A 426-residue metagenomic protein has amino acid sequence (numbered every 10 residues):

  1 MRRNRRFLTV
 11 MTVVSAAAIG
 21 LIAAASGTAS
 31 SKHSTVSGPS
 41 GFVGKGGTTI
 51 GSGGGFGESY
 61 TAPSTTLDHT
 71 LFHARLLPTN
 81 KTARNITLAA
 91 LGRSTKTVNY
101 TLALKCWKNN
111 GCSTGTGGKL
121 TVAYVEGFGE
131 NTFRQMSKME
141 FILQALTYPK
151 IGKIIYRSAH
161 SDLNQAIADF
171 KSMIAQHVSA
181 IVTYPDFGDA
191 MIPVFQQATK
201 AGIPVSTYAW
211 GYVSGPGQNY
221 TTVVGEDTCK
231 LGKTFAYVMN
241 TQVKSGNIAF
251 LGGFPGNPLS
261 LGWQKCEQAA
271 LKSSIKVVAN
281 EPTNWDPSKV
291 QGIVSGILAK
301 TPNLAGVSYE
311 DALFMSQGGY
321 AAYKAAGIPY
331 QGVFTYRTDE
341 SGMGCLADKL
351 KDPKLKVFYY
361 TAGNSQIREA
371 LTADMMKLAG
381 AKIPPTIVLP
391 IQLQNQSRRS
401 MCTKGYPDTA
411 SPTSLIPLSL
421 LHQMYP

Functional and structural regions predicted by a protein language model:
L21-S40: C-terminal region of N-terminal signal peptides and the immediate post-cleavage residues of exported proteins
V36-L120, L271, A362-P426: Hinge/cleft segment of the Venus flytrap/periplasmic-binding protein
H69, N110-S137, T222, N247-F254: Short beta-strand segments enriched in small/hydrophobic residues
V122-G129, F141-L143, K233-N280, A370 (+1 more regions): An alpha-beta-alpha
A166, V223-I248, G262, K289-Q291 (+3 more regions): Hydrophobic alpha-helical segments within soluble ligand-binding/sensing domains
M173, H177-D186, P204-Y208, A249-L251 (+4 more regions): Periplasmic-binding protein-like
T183-K200, E267, T283-D348: Hydrophobic alpha-helical
P193-K230, S341-K349, K354: Flexible loop/hinge segments that line or gate small-molecule binding clefts
